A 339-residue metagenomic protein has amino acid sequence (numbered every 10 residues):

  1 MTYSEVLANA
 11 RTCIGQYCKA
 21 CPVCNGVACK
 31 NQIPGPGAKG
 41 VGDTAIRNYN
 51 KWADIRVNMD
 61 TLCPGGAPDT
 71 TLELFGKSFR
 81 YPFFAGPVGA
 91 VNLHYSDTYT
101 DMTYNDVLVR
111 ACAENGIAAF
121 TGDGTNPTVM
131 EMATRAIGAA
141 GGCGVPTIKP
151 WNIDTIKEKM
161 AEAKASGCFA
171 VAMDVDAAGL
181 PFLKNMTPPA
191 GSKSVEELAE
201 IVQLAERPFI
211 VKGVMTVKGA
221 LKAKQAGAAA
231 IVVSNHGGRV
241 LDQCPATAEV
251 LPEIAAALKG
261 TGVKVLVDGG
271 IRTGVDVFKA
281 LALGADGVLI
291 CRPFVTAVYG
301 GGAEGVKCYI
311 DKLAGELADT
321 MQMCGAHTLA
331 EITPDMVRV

Functional and structural regions predicted by a protein language model:
M1-K30, G219, G238-T261, I271-V339: Conserved active-site-proximal phosphate/metal-binding subdomains
T2-R80, I332: An N-cap/entry alpha-helix motif that binds or orients negatively charged groups
N50-T61, A113, I117, A165-C168 (+6 more regions): Generic secondary-structure signature for well-ordered alpha-helical cores
R80-G89: Outer membrane beta-barrel
A90-T98: N-terminal binding-site loop/beta-alpha segment at the start of enzyme catalytic domains that lines or forms
A90-V91, D123-T128, D176: Short glycine-enriched loops at secondary-structure junctions
Y99, R110, G138-A139, W151-V267 (+2 more regions): Alpha/beta enzyme core
T103-N152: A gly/proline- and charged-residue-enriched helix-loop-helix capping module
